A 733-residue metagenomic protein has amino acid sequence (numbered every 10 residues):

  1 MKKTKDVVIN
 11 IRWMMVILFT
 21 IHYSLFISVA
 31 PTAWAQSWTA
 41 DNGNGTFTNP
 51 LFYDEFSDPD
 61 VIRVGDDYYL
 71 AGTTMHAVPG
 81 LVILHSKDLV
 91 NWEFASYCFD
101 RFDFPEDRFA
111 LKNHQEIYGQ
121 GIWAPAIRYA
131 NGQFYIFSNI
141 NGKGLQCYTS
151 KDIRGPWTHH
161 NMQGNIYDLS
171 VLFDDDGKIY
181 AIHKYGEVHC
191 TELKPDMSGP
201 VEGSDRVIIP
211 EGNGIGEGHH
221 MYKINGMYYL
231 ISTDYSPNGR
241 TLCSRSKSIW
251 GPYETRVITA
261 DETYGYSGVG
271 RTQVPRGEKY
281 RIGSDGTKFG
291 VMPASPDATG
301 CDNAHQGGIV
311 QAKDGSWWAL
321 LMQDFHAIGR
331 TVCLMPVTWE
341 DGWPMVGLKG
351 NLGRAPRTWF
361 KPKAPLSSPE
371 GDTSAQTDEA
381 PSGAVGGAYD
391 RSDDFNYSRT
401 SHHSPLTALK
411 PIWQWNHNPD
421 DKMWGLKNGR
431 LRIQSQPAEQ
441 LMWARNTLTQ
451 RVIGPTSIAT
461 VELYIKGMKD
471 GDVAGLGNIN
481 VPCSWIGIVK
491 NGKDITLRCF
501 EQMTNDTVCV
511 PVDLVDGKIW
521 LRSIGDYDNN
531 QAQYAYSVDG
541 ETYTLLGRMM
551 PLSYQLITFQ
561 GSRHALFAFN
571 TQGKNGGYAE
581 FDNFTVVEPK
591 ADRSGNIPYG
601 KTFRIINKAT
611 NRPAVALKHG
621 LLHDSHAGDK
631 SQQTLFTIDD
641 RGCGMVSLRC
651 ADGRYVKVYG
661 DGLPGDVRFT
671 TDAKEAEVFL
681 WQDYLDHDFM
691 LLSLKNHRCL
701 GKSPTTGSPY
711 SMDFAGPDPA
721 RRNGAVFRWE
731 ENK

Functional and structural regions predicted by a protein language model:
K2, M14-V16, K618, D713: Position-driven detector of the extreme protein N-terminus
K3-D6, M15, F19, V61 (+11 more regions): Intrinsic disorder/low-complexity segments enriched in polar/small residues
K3-N10, L18-V29, E370-T373, E379 (+1 more regions): Short, basic, low-complexity termini and linkers enriched in Ser/Thr/Gly/Pro that act as targeting/leader peptides
D6-V7, M15, S28-V29, S374 (+5 more regions): Detector for intrinsically disordered, low-structure N-terminal pre-sequences
V8-N10, L18, H22, T32-A35 (+11 more regions): Short stretches within intrinsically disordered, low-complexity N-terminal or propeptide regions
I21, S28-A30, Y397, V586 (+4 more regions): Generic detector of N-terminal low-structure segments
W34-N596, T637, A676-V678: Carbohydrate-active catalytic/glycan-binding domains of CAZyme proteins, especially the secreted or lumenal ectodomains
R593-K733: Lectin-like carbohydrate-binding module/patch detector with strong preference for beta-trefoil
